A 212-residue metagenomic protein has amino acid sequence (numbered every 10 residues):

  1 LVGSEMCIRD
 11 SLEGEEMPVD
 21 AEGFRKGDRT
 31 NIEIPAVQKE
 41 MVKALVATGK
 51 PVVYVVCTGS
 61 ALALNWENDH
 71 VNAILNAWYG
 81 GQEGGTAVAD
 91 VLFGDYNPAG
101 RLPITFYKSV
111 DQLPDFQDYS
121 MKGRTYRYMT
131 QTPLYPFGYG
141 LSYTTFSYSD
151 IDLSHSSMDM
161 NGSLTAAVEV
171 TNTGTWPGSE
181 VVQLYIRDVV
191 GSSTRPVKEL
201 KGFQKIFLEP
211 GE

Functional and structural regions predicted by a protein language model:
S4-E5, R9-E212: C-terminal non-catalytic regions of proteins with extracellular/luminal or membrane-system context
